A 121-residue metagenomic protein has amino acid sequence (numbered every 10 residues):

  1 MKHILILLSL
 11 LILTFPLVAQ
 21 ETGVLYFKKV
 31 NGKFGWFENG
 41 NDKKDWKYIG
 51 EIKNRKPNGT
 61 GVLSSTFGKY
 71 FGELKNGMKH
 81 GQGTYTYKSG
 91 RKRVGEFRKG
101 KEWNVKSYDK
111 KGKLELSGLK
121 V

Functional and structural regions predicted by a protein language model:
I4-T14: Sec-dependent N-terminal signal peptides
T14-V121: Glycine/tyrosine- and acidic-biased, solvent-exposed loop/turn segments at the edges of beta-strands
